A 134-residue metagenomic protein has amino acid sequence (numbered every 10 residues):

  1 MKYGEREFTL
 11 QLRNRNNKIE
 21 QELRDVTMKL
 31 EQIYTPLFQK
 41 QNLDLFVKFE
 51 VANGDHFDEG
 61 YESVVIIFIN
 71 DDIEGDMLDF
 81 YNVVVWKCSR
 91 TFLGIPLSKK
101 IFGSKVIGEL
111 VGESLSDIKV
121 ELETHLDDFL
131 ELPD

Functional and structural regions predicted by a protein language model:
M1-Q39, D128-L132: Charge-rich, low-complexity N-terminal segments
N17, Q21, E113-S116, V120 (+1 more regions): Generic alpha-helical secondary structure signal
V26-L30, F46-E50, E62-I66: Short amphipathic alpha-helical surface micro-motifs
K40-D55: Long, charged, glycine-rich C-terminal linkers/tails
F57-V120: Intrinsically disordered, low-complexity regulatory segments enriched in Ser/Thr/Pro and charged residues
V106, D117-D134: Extended, compositionally biased alpha-helical segments that mediate assembly or anchoring
